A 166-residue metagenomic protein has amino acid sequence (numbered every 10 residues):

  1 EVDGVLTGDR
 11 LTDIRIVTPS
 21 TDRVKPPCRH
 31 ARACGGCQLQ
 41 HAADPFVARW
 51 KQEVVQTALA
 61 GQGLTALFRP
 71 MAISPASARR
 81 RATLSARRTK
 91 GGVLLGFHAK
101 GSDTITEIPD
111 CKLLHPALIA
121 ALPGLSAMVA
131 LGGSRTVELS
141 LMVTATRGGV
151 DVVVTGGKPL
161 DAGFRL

Functional and structural regions predicted by a protein language model:
E1-L166: Accessory RNA-recognition modules of RNA-modification enzymes
